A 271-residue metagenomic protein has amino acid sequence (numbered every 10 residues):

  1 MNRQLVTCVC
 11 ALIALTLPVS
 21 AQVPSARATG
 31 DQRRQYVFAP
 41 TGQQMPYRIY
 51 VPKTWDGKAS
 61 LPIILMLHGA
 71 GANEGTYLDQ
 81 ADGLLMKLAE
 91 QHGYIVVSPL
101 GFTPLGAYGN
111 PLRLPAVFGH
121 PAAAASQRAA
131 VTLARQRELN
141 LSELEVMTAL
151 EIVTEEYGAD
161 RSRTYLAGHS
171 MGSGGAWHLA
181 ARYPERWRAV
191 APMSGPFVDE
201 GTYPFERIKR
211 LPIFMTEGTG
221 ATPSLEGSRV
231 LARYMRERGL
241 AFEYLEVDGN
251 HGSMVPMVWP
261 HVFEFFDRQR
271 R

Functional and structural regions predicted by a protein language model:
M1-V9: Bacterial N-terminal signal peptides that target proteins for export
C8-T16: Bacterial N-terminal signal peptides
V19-I63, I95, A134, S142 (+6 more regions): A domain-start/cap signature at the N-terminus of enzymes
R33, V37-P46, A59-G158: Serine-hydrolase catalytic machinery in alpha/beta-hydrolase-like enzymes
M66-G71, T154-Y157, H169, A176 (+6 more regions): Cell-envelope and extracellular/periplasmic
D79-L85, A149, S194-E206, E226-V230: Alpha-helical scaffolding within the catalytic cores of extracellular/periplasmic polymer-degrading hydrolases
T154-E156, R161-K209: Primarily recognizes the serine-hydrolase "nucleophile elbow" in alpha/beta-hydrolase and SGNH/GDSL folds
P212-T216, A221-R271: C-terminal catalytic histidine-bearing segment of alpha/beta-hydrolase fold enzymes
